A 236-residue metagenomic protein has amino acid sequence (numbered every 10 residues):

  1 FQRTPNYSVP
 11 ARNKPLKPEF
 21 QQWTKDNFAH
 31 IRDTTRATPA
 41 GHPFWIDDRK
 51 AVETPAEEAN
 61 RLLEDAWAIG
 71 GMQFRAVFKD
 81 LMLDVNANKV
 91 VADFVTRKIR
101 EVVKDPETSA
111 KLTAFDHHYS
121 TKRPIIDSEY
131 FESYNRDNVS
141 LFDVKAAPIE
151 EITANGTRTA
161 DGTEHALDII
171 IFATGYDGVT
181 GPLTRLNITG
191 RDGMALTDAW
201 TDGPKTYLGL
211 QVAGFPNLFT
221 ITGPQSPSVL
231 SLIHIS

Functional and structural regions predicted by a protein language model:
F1-S236: N-terminal FAD-binding dinucleotide-binding subdomain shared by FAD-dependent oxidases/monooxygenases
